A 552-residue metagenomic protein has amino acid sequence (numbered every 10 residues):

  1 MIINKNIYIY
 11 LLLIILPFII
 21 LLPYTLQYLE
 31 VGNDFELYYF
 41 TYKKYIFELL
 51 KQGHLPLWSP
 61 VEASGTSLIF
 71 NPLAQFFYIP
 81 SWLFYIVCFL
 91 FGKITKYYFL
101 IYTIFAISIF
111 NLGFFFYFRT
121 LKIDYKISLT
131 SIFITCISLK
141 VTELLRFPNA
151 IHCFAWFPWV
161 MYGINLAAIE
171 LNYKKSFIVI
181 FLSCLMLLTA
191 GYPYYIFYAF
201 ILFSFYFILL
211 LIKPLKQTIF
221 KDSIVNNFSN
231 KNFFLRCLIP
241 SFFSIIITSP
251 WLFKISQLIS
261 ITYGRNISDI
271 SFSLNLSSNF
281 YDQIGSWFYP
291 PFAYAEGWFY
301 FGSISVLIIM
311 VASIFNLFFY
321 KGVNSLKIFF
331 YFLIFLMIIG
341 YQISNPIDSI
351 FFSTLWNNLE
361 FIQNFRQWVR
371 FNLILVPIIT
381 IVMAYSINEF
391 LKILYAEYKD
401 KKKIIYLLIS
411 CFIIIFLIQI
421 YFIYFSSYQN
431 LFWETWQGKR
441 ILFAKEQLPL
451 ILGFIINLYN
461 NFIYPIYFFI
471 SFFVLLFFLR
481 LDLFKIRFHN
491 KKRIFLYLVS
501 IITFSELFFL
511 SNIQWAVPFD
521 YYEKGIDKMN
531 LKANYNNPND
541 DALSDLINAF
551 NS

Functional and structural regions predicted by a protein language model:
I2-S552: Conserved luminal/periplasmic juxtamembrane motif of membrane-embedded glycan-processing enzymes
